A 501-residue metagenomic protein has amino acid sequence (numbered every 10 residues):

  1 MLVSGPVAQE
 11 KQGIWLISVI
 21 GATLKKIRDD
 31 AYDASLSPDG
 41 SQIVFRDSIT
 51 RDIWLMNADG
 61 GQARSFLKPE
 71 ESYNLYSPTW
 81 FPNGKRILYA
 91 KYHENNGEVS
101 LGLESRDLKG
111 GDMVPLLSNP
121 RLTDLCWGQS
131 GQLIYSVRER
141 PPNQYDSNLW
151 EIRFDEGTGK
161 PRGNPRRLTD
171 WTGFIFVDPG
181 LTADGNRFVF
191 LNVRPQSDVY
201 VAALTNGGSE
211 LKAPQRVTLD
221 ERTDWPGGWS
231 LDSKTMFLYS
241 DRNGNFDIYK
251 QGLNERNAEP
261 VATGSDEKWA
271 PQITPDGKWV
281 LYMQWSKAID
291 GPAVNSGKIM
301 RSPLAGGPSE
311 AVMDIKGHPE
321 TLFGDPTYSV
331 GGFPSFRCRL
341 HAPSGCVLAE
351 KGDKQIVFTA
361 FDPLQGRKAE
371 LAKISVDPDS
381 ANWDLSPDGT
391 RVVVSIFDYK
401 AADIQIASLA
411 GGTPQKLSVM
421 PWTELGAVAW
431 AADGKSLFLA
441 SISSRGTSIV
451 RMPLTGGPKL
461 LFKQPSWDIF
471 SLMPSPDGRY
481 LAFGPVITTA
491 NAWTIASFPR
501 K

Functional and structural regions predicted by a protein language model:
M1-P6, K26-D47, I53, E70-H93 (+10 more regions): Conserved beta-propeller blade repeats
V3-Q12, V19, E94-L101, L108 (+10 more regions): Beta-propeller folds
Q9-W15, T50-W54, N96-E104, P142-E151 (+7 more regions): Structural motif
S18-A22, N57-G61, D107-G111, F154-T158 (+7 more regions): Short loop/turn segments that connect beta-strands within beta-propeller blades
I20, D30-Y32, I49, D59 (+12 more regions): A generic "binding-loop/recognition-motif" signal
A22-K25, G61-S65, G111-P115, G163-R166 (+7 more regions): Predominantly a core beta-strand signature of beta-propeller blades across repeat-based propeller domains
V114-P115, G159-P161, D178, D198 (+13 more regions): Extended hydrophobic-aromatic, low-complexity segments
R153-D155, R162-R166, G446-T489: C-terminal closing repeat unit and adjoining cap/tail of repeat-based domains
